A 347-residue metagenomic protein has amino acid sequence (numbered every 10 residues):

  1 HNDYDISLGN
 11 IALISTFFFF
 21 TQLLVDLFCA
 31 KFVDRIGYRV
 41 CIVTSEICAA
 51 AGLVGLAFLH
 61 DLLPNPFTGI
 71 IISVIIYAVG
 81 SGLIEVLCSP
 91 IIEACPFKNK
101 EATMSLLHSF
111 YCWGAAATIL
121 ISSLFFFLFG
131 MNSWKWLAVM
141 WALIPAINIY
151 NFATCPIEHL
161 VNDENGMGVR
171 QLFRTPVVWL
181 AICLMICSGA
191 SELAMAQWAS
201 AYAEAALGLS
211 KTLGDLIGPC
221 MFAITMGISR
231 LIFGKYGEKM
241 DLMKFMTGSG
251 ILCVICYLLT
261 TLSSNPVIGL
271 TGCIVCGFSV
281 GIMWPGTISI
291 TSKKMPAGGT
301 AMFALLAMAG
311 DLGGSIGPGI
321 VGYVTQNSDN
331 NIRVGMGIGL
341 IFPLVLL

Functional and structural regions predicted by a protein language model:
H1, F32-V33, L124-G130, A203-E204 (+2 more regions): Interfacial helix-cap and linker-helix signal at transmembrane-aqueous boundaries of multi-pass secondary transporters
L13-K31, C220-I232: Central cavity-lining transmembrane alpha-helices of secondary-active solute carriers, predominantly the Major
L24-F67: Conserved MFS/SLC helix-loop-helix module at the cytosolic interface between two early adjacent transmembrane helices
V25-Y38, S229-D241, T325-Q326: Helix-to-loop junctions at the C-terminal end of transmembrane segments in multipass secondary transporters
P66-L83, I268-I282: Hydrophobic core of transmembrane alpha-helices in multi-pass small-molecule transporters, especially MFS/SLC-type
L83-P96, I282-M295: Intracellular juxtamembrane helix-capping segments at the cytosolic ends of symmetry-related transmembrane helices
K98-N99, T103-I157: Helix-loop-helix hairpin linking two adjacent transmembrane segments in secondary transporters
T175-G227: Extracytoplasmic gate region of multi-pass secondary transporters
